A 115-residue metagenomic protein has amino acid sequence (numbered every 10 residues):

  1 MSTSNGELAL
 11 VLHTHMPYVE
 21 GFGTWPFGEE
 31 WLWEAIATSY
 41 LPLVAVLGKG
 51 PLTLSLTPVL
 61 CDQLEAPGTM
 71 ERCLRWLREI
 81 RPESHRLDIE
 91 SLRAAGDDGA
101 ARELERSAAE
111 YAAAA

Functional and structural regions predicted by a protein language model:
M1-A115: Catalytic cores of glycan-processing enzymes that make or break glycosidic bonds
